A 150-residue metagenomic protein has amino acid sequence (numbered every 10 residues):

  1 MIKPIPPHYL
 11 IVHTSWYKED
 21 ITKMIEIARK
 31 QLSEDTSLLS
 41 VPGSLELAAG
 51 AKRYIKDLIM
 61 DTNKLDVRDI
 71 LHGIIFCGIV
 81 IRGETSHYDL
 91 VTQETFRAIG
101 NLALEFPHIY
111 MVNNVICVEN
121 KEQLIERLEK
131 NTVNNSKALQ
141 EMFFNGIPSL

Functional and structural regions predicted by a protein language model:
I2-L38: Glycine-rich phosphate/diphosphate-binding loop of Rossmann-like nucleotide-binding domains
H8, G73, H108-V112: Proline-centered loop/turn at the N-terminus of a beta-strand
S15-W16, I79-V80, V115-E119: Short, ordered loop/turn segments at secondary-structure junctions
T36-E46: Short beta->alpha junction loops
G50-A98, A103: Glycine-rich phosphate-binding loop
R82-T85, E119-L124: A short acidic, helix-capping loop that chelates divalent metal ions and anchors anionic groups
L104-E122, G146: Mobile beta-alpha loop/short-helix "lid" or hinge segments that flank ligand
E129-L150: A charged, well-structured terminal subsegment
